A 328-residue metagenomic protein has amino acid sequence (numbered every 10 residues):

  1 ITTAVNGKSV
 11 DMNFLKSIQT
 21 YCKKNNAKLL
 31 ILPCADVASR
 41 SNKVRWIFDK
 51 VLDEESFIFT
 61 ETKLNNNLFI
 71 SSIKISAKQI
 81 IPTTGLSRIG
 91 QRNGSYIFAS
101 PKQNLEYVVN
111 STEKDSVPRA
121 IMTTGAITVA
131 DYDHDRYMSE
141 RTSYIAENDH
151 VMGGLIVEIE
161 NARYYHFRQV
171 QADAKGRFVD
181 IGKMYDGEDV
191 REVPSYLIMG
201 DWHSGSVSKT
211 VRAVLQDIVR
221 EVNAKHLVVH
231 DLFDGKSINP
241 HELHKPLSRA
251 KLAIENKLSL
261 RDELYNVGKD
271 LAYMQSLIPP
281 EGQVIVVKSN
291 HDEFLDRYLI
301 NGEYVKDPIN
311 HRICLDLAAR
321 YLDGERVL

Functional and structural regions predicted by a protein language model:
I1-L328: Extended recognition/assembly regions associated with phosphoester-bond processing machinery
